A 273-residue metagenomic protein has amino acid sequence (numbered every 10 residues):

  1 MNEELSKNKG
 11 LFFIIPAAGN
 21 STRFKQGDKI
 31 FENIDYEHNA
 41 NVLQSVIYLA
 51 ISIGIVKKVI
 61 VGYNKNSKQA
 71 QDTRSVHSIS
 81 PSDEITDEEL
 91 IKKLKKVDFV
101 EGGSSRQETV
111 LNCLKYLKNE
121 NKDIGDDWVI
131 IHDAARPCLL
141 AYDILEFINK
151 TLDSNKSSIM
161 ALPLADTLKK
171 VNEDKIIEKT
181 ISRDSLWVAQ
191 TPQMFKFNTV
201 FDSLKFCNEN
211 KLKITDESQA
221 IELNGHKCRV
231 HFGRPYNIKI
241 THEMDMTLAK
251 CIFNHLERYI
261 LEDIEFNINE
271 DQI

Functional and structural regions predicted by a protein language model:
N2-Q69: N-terminal glycine-rich phosphate-binding loop and ensuing alpha1 helix
I15, L43, C113, D133 (+3 more regions): Residue-level signal for inorganic ion chemistry
G54-K96: Acidic donor-binding segment of Leloir-type glycosyltransferases
S80-S82, E89-D126: Short phosphate-binding loop-to-helix
E101-S104, A134-D143: Active-site-adjacent loop/tail segments of enzyme domains
V129: Short aromatic/hydrophobic "clamp" motif used to bind/position activated sugar donors
C138-H231, I268-I273: Conserved core of the sugar-phosphate nucleotidyltransferase
N237-I273: Hydrophobic helical membrane-anchoring modules
